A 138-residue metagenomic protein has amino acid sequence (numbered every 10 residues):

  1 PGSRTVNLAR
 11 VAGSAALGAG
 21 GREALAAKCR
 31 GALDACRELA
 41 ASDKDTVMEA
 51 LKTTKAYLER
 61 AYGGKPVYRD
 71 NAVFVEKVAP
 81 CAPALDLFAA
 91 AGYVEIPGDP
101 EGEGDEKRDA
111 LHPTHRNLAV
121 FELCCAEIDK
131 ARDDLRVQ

Functional and structural regions predicted by a protein language model:
P1-Q138: Ubiquitin-system adaptor modules
